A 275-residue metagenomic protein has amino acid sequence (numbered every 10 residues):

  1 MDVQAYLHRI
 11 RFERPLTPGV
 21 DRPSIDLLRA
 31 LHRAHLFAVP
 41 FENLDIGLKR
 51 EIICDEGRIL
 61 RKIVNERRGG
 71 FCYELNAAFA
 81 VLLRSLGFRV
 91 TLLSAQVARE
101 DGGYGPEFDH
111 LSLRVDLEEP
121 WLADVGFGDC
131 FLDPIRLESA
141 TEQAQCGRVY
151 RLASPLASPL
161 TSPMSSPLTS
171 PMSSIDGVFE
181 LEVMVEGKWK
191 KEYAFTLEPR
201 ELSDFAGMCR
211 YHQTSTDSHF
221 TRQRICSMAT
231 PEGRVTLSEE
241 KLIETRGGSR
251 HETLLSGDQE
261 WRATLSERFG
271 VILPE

Functional and structural regions predicted by a protein language model:
M1-I25, R33, S85-L86, S158-E275: N-terminal accessory/pre-domain segments preceding catalytic cores
M1-R67: Secondary-structure boundary elements
F37-L44, I52, G57-K62, G69-F71 (+8 more regions): Flexible, active-site-adjacent loop/turn segments at secondary-structure boundaries
E42, T91, R114, D124 (+5 more regions): Residues in well-ordered beta-strands of folded domains
I46, A95-V97, P231: Residues that form or immediately flank small-molecule/cofactor binding pockets and catalytic motifs
L60-R67, Y73, A77-L86: Active-site nucleophile-adjacent alpha helix/oxyanion-hole segment immediately C-terminal to the catalytic cysteine
G69-C72, G126-G128: Glycine-centered flexibility sites
A77, V81-A157, T169-S174: Hydrophobic/aromatic-rich core segments of domains that either
